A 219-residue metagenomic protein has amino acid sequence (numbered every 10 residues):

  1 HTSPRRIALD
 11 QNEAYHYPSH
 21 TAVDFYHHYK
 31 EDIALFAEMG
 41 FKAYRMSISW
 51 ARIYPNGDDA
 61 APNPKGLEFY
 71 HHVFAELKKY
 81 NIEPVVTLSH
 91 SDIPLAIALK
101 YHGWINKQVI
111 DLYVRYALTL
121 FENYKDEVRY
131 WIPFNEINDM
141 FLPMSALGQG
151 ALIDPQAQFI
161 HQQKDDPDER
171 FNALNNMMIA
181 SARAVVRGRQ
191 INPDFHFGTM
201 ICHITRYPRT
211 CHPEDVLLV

Functional and structural regions predicted by a protein language model:
H1-I33, A37-K42, Y54-V219: Non-catalytic scaffold segments within catalytic domains of secreted glycoside hydrolases
I48-I53: Active-site gating/metal-coordination segments in enzymes
